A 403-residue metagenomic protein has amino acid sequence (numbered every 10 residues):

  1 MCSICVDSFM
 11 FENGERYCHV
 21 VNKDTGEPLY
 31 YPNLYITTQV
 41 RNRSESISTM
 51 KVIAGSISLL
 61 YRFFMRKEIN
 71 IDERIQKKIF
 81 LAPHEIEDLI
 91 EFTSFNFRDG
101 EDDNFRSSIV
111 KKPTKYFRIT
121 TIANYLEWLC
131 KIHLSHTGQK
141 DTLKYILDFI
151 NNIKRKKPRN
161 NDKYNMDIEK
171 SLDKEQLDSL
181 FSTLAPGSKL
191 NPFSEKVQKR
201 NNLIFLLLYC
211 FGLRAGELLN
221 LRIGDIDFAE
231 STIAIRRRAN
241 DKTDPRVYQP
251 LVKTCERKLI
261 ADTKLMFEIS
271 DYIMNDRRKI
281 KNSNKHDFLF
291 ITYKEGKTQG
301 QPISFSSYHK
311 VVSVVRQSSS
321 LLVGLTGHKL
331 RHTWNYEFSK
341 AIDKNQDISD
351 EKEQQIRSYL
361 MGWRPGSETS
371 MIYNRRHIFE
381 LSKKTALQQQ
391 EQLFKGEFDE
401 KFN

Functional and structural regions predicted by a protein language model:
P32-M50, I57-K156, G187-N191: N-terminal core-binding DNA-recognition domain of tyrosine recombinases/integrases
I132-S135, L208-T232: Short, charged phosphate-coordinating catalytic segments
S135-L184, G296-T298: Flexible interdomain linker/hinge and immediately adjacent N-terminus of the catalytic tyrosine-recombinase domain
S182-A215: Basic, Lys/Arg- and aromatic-enriched nucleic-acid-binding interface segment
L190-N191, H309-Y359, W363-S367: Short, basic (Lys/Arg/His-rich) helix/loop patches that form interaction surfaces in the mid-to-C-terminal regions
N220-F267: Conserved tyrosine-mediated DNA breakage-rejoining catalytic core shared by Y-recombinases
D262-V323: Active-site/catalytic core of tyrosine-dependent DNA strand-transfer enzymes
M361-E391: Catalytic-site neighborhood detector that most strongly recognizes the C-terminal catalytic loop/helix of tyrosine
